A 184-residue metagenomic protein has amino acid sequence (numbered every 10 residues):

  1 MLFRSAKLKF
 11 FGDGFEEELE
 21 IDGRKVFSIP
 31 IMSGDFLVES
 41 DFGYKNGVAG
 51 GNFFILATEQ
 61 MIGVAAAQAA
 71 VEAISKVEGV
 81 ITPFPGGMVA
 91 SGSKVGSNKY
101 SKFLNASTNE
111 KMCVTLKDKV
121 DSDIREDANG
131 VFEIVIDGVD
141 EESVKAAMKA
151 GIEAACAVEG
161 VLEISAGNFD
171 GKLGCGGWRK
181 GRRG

Functional and structural regions predicted by a protein language model:
S5-I21, I29-G51, T58, Q68-G184: A structural signal for small-residue-enriched, beta-sheet-centric alpha/beta enzyme cores and oligomeric scaffold folds
